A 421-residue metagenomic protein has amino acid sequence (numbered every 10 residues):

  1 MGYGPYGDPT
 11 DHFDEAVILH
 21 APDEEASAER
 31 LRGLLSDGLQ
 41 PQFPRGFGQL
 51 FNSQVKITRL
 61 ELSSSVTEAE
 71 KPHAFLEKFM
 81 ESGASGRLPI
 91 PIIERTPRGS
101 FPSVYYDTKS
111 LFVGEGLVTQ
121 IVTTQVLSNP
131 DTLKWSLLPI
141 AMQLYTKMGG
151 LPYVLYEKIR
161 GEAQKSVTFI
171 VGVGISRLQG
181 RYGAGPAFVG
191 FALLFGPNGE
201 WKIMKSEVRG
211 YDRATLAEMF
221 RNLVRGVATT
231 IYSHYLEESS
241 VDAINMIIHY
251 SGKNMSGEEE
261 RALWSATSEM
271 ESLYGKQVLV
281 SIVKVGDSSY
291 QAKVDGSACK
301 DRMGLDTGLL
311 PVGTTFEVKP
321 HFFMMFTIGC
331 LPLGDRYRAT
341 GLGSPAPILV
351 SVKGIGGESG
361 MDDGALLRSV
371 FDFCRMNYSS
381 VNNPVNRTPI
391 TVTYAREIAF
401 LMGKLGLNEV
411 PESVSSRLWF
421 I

Functional and structural regions predicted by a protein language model:
M1-G4, D11-A16, L50-S65: Extended non-core architectural segments that shape protein topology and connectivity
M1-R45, Q179-R181: Domain-scale, conserved, charged regions that form catalytic cores and adjacent regulatory/interaction surfaces
P44-L50, L60-E70, E77-S85, P91-I421: Long, contiguous domain-sized segments
